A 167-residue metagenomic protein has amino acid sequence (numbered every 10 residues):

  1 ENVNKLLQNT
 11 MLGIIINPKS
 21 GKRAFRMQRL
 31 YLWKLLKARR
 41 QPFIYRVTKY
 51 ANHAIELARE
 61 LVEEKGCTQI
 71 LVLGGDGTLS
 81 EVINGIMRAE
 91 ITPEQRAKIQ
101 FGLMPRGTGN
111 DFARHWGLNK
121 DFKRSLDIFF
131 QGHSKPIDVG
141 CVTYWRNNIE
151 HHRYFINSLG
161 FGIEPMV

Functional and structural regions predicted by a protein language model:
E1-L73, N84: ATP/NTP phosphate-donor binding region
S20, A51-H53, T78, G109 (+1 more regions): Surface-exposed, flexible loop/turn segments at secondary-structure boundaries
R39, M87-V167: Catalytic core of DAGKc-family lipid kinases
K49-N52, L73-G77, G107, G162: Short beta->alpha linker loops
A54, G77-V82, D111, I137: Short glycine/serine/threonine-rich phosphate/pyrophosphate-binding segments that cradle anionic phosphate groups
